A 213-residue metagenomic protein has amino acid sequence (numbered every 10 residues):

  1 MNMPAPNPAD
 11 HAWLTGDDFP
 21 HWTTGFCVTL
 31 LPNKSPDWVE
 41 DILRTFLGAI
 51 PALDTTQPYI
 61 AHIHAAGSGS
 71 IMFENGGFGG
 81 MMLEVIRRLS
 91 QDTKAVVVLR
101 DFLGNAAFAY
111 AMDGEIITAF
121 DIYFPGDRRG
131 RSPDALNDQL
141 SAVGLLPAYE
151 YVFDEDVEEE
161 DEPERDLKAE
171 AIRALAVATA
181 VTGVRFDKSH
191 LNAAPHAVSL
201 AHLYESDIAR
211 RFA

Functional and structural regions predicted by a protein language model:
M1-A5, T55, N192: Compositionally biased, intrinsically disordered/low-complexity regions enriched for serine, proline and threonine
M1-P36: Short, extreme N-terminal leader segments that mark the start of a protein/domain
H21-T23, R44, G114: Glycine-centered flexibility motif
K34-I42, M81-L83: Short, conserved charged micro-motifs
I42, R88, Q139: Residues that form generic nucleotide/phosphate-binding pockets
P51-Y123: Short, intrinsically disordered low-complexity segments
D113, T118, Y123-A213: Long, compositionally biased intrinsically disordered terminal regions
